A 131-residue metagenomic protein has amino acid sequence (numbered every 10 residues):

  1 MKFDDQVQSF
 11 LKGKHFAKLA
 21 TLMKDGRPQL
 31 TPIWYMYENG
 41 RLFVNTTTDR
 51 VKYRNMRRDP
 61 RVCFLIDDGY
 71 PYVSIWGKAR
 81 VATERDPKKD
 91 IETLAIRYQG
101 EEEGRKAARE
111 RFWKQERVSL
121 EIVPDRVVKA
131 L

Functional and structural regions predicted by a protein language model:
M1-G13, G104: Extreme N-terminal tail/first-helix region
K2, P71-L131: Charged, gly/pro-rich active-site loop segments
V7, D49-K52, P87-I91: Amphipathic alpha-helical interface surfaces
V7, H15, G40, P71 (+1 more regions): A generic secondary-structure signal marking the coil-to-beta-strand transition
L11-K12, R57-R58, W113: Alpha-helix boundary recognition
H15-T48, R54-M56, V62-L65, I75: Short beta-strand segments
Y53-D59, D86, G100: A short, polar/proline- and glycine-enriched secondary-structure boundary/capping micro-motif
